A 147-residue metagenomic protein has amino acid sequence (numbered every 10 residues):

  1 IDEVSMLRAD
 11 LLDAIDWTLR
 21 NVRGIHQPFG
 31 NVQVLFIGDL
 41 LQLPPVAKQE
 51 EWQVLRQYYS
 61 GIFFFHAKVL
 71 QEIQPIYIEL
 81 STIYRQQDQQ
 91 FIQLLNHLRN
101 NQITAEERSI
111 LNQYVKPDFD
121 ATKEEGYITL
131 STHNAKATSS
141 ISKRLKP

Functional and structural regions predicted by a protein language model:
I1-P147: Conserved ATP-binding/catalytic motifs of P-loop helicase motor domains
